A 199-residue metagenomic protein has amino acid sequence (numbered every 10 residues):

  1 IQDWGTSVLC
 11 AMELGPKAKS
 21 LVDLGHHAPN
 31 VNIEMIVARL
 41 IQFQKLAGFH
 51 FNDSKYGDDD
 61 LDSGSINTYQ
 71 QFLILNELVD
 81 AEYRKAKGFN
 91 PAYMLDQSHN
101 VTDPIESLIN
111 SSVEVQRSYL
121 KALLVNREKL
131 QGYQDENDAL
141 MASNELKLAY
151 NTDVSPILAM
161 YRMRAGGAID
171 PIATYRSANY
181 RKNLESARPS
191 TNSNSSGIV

Functional and structural regions predicted by a protein language model:
I1-V199: Histidine-acidic metal/acid-base catalytic patches
